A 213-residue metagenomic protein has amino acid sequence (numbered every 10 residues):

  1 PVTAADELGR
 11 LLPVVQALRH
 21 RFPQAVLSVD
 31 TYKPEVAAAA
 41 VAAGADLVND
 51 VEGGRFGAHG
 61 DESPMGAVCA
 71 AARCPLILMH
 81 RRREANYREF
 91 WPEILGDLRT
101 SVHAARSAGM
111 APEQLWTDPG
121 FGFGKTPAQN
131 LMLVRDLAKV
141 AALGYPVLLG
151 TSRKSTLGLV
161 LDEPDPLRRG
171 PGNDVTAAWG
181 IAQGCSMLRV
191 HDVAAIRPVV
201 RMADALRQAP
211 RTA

Functional and structural regions predicted by a protein language model:
P1-R21, V26-L27, T31-A37, V41-A108 (+2 more regions): Active-site-adjacent loop and "lid" segments of alpha/beta metabolic enzymes
F121: Active-site metal-binding loops of divalent metal-dependent hydrolases
